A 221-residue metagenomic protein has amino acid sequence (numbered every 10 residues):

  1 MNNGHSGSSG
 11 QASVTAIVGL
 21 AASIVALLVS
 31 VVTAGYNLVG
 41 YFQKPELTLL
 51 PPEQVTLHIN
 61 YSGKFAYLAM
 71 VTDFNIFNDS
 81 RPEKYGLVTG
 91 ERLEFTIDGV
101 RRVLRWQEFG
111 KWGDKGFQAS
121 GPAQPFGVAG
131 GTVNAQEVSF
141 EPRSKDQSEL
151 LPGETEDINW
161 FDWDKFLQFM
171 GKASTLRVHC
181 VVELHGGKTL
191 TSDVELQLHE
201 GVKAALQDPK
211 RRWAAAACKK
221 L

Functional and structural regions predicted by a protein language model:
M1-L221: Membrane-aqueous junction of the first/signal-anchor transmembrane helix in small integral membrane proteins
